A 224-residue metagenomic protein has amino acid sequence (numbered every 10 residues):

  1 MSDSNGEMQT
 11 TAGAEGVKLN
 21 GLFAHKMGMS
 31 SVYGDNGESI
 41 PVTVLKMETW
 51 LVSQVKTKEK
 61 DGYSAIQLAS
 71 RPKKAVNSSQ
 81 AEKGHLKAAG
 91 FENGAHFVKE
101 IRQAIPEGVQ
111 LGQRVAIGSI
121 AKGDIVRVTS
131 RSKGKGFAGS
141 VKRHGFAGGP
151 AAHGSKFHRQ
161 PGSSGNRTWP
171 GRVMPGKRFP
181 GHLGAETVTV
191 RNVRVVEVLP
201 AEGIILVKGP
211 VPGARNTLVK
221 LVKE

Functional and structural regions predicted by a protein language model:
S2-E224: Extended basic (Lys/Arg/His-rich) segments that typically form rRNA-contacting surfaces in ribosomal proteins
